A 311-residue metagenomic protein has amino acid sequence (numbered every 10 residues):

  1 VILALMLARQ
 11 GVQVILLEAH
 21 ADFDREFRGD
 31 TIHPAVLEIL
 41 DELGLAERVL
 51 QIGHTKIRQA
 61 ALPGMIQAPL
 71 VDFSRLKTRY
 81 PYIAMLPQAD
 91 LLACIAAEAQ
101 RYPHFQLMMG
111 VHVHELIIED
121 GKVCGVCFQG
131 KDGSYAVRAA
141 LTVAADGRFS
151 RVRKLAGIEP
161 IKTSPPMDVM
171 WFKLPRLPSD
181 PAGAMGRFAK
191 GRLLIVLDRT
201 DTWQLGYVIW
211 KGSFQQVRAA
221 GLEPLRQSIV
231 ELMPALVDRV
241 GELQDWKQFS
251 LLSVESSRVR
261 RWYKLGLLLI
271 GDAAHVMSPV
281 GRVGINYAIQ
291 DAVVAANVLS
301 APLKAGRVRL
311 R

Functional and structural regions predicted by a protein language model:
V1-A4, R9, I95, Q248-R311: Conserved mid-domain beta->alpha element of the FAD-binding
M6-R28: Glycine-rich FAD pyrophosphate-binding loop
L16-L17, A144, I270: Generic enzyme active-site microenvironment
R28, H33-Q100, I117-D120: Active-site-adjacent segment of FAD-dependent monooxygenases/related oxidoreductases
Q51-K56, P234-K247, G306-R311: Acidic/histidine metal-binding catalytic segments
A99-H114: A conserved beta-strand/loop element that lines the FAD pocket in flavoprotein oxidoreductases
V111, K122-Y135, L141-V254, R258: Conserved FAD-binding catalytic core of PHBH/FMO-like flavoproteins
